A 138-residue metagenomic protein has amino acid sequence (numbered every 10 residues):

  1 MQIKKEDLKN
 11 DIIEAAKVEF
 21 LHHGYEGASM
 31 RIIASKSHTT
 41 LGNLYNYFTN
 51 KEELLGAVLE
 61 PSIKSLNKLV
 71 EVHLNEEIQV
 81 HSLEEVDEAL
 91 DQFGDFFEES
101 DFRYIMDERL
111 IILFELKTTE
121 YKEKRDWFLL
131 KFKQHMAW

Functional and structural regions predicted by a protein language model:
M1-K4: N-terminal intrinsically disordered/low-complexity leader segments
D11, A15, E19-E53, A57-V58: Helix-turn-helix
I13, L55, L59, I63 (+1 more regions): Amphipathic, non-transmembrane alpha-helical scaffold segments
M30, E60-N67, L74: Short, basic, alpha-helical segments at the C-terminal edge of helix-turn-helix-like DNA-binding modules
A57, E71-I105: Hydrophobic alpha-helical connector segments
V80-V86, I112-T119: Short linear capping/connector segments at secondary-structure termini
D95-I105, T119-W138: Amphipathic alpha-helical packing segments from all-alpha helical-bundle domains
D107-I111: Short, structured loop/turn "capping" segments at alpha-beta junctions
